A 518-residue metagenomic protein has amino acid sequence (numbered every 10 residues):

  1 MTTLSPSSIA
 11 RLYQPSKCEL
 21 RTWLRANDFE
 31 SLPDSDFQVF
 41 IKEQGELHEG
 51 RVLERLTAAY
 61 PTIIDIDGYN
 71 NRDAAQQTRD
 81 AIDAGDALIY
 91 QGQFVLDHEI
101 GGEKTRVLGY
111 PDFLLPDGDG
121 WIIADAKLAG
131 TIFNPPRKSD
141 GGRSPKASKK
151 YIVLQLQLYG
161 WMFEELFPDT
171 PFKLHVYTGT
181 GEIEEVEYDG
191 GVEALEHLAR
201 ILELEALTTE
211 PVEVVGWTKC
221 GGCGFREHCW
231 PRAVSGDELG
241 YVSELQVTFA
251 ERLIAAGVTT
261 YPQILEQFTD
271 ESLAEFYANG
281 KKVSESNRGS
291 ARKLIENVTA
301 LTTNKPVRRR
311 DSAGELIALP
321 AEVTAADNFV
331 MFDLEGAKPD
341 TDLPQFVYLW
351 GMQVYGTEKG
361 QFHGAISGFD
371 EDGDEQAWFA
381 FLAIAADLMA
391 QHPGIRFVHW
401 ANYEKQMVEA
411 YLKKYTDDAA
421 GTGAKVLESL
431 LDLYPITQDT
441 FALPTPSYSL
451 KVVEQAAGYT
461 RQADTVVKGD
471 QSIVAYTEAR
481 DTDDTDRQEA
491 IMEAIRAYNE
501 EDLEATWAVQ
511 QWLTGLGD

Functional and structural regions predicted by a protein language model:
M1-D119: Metal-dependent nuclease catalytic cores that hydrolyze phosphodiester bonds in DNA/RNA, characterized by
N70, V95-E103, I123, R310-H392 (+1 more regions): Conserved RNase H-like, two-metal-ion catalytic cores of nucleic-acid enzymes
A84-A199, Q345-V347, G351, F362-A377: Mg2+/Mn2+-dependent nuclease catalytic core
P136-V153, L158-V234, L388, L412 (+3 more regions): Metal-dependent nuclease catalytic regions and adjoining charged, substrate-binding loops involved in nucleic-acid end
R143-A147, I366-F369, L431-T445: Short alpha-helix plus adjacent loop in nuclease-associated cores
T170-E184, G240, Q246-T248, F268-E271 (+1 more regions): Short, conserved phosphate-binding/catalytic loop or strand-edge motifs used in phosphoryl-/nucleotidyl-transfer
G224-R252: Extended, structured, electrostatic nucleic-acid-contact surfaces
S243-A325: N-terminal accessory regions of nucleic-acid-interacting proteins
